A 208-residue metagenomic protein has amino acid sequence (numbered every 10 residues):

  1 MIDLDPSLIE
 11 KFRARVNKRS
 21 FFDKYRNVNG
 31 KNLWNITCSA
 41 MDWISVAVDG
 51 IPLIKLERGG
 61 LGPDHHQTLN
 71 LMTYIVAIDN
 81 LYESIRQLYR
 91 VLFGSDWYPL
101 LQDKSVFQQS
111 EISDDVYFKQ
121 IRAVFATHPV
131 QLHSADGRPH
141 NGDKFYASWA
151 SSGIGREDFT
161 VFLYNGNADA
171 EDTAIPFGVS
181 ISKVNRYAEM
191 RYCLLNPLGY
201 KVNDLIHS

Functional and structural regions predicted by a protein language model:
M1-S39, V46, Q102-S208: Acidic, Ser/Thr/Gly/Pro-rich intrinsically disordered interaction regions
N27-L56, T68-W97: Short, contiguous, well-structured surface segments enriched in hydrophobic/aromatic residues
I54-H65, N203-S208: A long, hydrophobic alpha-helical segment
G60, D64-D79, K104-V116, A188: Short, charged/polar micro-motifs that form catalytic or ligand-binding hotspots
